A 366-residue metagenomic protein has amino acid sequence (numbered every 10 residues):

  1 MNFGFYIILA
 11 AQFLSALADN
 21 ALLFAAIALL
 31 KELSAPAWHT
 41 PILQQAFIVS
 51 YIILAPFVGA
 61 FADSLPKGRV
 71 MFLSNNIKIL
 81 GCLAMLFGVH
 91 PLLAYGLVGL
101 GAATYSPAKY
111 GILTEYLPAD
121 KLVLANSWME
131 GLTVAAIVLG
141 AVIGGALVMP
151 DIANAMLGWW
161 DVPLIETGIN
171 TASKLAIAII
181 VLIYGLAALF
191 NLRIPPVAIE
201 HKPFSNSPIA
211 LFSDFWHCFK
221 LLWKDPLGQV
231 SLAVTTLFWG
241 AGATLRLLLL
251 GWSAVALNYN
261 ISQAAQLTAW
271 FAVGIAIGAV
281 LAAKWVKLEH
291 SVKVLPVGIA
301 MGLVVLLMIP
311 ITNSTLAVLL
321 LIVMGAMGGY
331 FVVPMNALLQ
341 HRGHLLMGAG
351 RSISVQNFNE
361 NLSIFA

Functional and structural regions predicted by a protein language model:
M1-F5, I194-V234: Juxtamembrane intracellular "pre-TM" segments in multi-pass secondary transporters
Y6-L23, Q44-A62, P66-K78, A94-M149 (+5 more regions): Substrate-agnostic recognition of the 12-TM MFS/MFS-like secondary transporter fold
F13, A21-A25, N154-I177, K220-I277 (+2 more regions): A single, central transmembrane helix in multi-pass transporters
A35-I48, V255-A272, G348, S354-V355: Loop-to-transmembrane helix entry
R69-A84, V292-M308: Structural signature of the two symmetry-related core transmembrane helices
M85-Y95, L307-L321: Helix-loop junctions at membrane interfaces in 12-TM secondary transporters
G111, E115, D120, I169-S173 (+2 more regions): Helix-loop junctions on the cytosolic side of multi-pass membrane transporters, especially the intracellular loop
M129-N191: Helix-loop-helix hairpin linking two adjacent transmembrane segments in secondary transporters
